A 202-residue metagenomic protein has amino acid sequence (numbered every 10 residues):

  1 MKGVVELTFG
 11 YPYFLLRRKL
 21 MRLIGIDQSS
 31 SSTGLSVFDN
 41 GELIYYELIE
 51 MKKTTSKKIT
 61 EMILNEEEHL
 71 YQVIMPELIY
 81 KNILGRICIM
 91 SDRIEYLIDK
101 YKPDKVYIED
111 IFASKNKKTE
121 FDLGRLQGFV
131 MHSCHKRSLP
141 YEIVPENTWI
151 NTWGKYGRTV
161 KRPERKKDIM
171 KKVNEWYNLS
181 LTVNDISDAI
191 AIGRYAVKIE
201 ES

Functional and structural regions predicted by a protein language model:
V5-S202: Phosphate- and other anionic-substrate recognition elements at nucleic-acid/protein interfaces
